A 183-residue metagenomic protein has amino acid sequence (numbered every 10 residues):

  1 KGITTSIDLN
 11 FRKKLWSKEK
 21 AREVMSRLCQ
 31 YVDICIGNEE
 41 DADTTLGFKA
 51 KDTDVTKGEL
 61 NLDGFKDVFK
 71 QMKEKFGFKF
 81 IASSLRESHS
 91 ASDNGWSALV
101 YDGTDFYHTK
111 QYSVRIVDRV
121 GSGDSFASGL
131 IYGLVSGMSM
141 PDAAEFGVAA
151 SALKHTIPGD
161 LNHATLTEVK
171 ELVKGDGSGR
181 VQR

Functional and structural regions predicted by a protein language model:
K1-G2, G137: Glycine-centered loop/turn motif at secondary-structure junctions
G2-L9: Short beta-strand/loop segments at the ligand-binding rim of alpha/beta enzyme cores
I7, F65, F126-A127: N-terminal alpha-helical segment
L9-L15: A short, histidine- and acid-enriched strand-loop-helix "catalytic/donor-clamping" loop that lines the nucleotide-sugar
L15-T104: Conserved phosphate/ATP/ADP-binding segment of small-molecule kinases
Y107-D176: Conserved post-catalytic alpha-helical subdomain immediately downstream of the catalytic base and nucleotide-binding
G175, G179-R183: …primarily DNA-binding HTH/wHTH and HhH modules…
